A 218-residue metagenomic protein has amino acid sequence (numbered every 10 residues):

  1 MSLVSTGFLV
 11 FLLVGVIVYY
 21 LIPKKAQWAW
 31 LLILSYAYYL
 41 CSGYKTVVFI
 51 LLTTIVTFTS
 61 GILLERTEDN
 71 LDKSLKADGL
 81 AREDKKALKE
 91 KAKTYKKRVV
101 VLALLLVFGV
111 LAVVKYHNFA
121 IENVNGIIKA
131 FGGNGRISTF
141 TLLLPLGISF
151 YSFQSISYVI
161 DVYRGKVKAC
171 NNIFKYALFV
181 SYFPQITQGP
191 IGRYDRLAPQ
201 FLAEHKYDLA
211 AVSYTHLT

Functional and structural regions predicted by a protein language model:
M1-L217: Membrane-embedded transmembrane alpha-helical bundles that form the catalytic cores of multi-pass lipid-modifying
